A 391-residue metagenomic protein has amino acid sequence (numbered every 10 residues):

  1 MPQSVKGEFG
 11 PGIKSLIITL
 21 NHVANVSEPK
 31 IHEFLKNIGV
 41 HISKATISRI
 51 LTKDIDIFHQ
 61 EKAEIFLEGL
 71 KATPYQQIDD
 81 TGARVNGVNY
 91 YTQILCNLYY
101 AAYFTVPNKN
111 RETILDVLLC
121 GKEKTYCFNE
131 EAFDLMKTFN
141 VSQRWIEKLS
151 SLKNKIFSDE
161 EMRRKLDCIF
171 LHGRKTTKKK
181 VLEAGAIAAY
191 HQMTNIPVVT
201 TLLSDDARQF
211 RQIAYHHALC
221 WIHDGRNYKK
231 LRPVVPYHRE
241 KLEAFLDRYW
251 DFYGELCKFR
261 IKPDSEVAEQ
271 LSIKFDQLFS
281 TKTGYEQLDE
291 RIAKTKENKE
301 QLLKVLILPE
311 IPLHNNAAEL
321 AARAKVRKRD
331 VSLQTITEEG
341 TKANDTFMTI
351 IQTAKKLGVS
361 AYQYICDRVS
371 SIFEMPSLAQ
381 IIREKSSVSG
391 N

Functional and structural regions predicted by a protein language model:
M1-N391: Catalytic center-proximal scaffold of phosphoryl-transfer enzymes
